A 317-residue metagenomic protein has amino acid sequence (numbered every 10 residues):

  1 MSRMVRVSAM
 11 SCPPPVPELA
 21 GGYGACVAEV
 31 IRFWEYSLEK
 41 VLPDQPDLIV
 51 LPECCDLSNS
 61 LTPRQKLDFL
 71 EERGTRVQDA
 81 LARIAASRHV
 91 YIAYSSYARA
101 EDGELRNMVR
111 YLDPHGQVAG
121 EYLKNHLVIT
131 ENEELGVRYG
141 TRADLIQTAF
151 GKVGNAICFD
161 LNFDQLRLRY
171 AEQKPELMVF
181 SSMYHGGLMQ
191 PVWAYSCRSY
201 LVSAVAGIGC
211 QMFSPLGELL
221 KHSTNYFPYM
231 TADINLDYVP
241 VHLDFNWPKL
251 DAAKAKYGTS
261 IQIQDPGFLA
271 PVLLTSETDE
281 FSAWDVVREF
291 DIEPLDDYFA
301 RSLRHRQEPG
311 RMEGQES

Functional and structural regions predicted by a protein language model:
R3-R6, D44-Q45, H89, K152 (+1 more regions): Short loop/turn motifs at secondary-structure junctions
M4-G24, M108, E121-L123, G151-D160 (+1 more regions): Active-site-proximal beta-strand elements of phosphoester/diester hydrolases
G24-H115, S196-C197: Cys-nucleophile CN-hydrolase/nitrilase-fold catalytic domain and related Cys-dependent amidase chemistry that acts on
R73-Y91, L161-F268, L273, T278-S282: CN hydrolase (nitrilase-like) catalytic-core segments centered on the catalytic cysteine and neighboring Lys/Glu
Y94-S96, M108-Y111, D144, C210-F213 (+1 more regions): Short beta-strand scaffold segments in enzyme catalytic cores
A100-Q173, L188-V192, S196: Active-site catalytic loop in hydrolytic enzyme cores
T259-S317: C-terminal functional modules
